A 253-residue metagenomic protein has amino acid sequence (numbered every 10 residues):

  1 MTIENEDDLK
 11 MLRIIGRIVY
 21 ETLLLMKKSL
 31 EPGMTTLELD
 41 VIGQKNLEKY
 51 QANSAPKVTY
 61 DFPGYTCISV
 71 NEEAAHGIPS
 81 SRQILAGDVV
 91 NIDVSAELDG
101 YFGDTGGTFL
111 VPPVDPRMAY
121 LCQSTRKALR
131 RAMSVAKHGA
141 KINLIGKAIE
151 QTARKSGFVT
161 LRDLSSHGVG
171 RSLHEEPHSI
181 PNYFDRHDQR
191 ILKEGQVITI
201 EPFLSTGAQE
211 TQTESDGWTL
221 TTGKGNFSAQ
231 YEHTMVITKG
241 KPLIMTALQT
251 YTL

Functional and structural regions predicted by a protein language model:
M1-L253: Active-site neighborhoods and metal-handling regions in enzymes and metal-associated proteins
